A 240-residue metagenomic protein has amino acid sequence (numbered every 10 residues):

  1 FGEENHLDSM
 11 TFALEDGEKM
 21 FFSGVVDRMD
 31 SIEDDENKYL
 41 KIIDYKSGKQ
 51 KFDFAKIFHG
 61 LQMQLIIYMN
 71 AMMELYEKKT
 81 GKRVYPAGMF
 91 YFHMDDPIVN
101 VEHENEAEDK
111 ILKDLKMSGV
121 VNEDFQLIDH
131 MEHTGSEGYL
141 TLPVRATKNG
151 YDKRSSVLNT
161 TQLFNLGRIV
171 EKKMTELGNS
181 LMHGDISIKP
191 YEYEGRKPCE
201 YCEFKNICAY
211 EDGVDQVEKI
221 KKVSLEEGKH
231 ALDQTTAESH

Functional and structural regions predicted by a protein language model:
F1-H240: Structural signature of nuclease core domains in nucleic-acid processing machines
